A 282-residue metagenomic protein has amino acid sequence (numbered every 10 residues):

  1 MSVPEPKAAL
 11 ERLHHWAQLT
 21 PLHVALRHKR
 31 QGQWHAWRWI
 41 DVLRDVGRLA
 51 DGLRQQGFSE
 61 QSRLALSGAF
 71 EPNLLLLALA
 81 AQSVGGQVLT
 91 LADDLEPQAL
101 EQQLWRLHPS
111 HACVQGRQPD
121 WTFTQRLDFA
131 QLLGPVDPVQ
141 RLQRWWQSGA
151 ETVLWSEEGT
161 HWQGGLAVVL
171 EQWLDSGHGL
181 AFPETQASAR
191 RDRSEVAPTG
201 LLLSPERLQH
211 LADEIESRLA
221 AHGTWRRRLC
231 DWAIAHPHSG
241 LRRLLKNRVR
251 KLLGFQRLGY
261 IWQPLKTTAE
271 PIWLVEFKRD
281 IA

Functional and structural regions predicted by a protein language model:
P4-L26, R44: A short N-terminal helical cap/helix-turn-helix that marks the beginning of AMP-binding/adenylate-forming
L26-G57, A69-E71, P138: Conserved AMP-binding/adenylate-forming core of the ANL superfamily
H35, D51-D94, W155-T160: Conserved AMP-binding/adenylate-forming
F58-R63, S148-E151, Q256-R257: Short helix-loop-beta connector
A78, L89, D93-W121, D137-W155 (+3 more regions): Conserved ATP-dependent adenylate/AMP-binding module captured primarily in the ANL superfamily
V139-V153, T160-N247, E276-K278: Conserved AMP-binding/adenylation subdomain of ANL enzymes
L241, L245-A282: Conserved AMP-binding/adenylate-forming
